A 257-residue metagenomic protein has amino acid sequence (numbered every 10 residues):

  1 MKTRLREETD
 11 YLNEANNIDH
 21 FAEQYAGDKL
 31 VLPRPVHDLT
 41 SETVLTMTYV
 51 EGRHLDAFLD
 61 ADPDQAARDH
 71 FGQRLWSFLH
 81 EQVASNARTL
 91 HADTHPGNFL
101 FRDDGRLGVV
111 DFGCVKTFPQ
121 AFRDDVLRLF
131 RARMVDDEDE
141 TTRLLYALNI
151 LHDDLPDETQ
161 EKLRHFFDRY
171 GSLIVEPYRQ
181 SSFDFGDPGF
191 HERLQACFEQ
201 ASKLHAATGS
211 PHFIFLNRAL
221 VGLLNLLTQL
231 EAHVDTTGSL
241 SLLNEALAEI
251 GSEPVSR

Functional and structural regions predicted by a protein language model:
M1-D56, H70, R74: Conserved ATP-binding subdomain of kinase catalytic cores across diverse folds
E14, T46, H95, D111 (+1 more regions): Residue-level signature of catalytic and energy-coupling elements of molecular machines, predominantly ATP/GTP-dependent
A22, L79-Q82, F130: Hydrophobic core positions within the conserved protein kinase catalytic domain
S41, V50-G52, F58-R74, R102-R257: Helix-rich C-lobe and terminal helical cap/extension of kinase-like folds
V44, H91, L107: Hydrophobic "anchor" residues on beta-strands that sit immediately upstream of conserved functional sites
H70-A87: Conserved helicase/translocase P-loop NTPase motor core
N86-P96: Catalytic-loop of the protein kinase fold
G97-F101: Hydrophobic residue at the +6 position relative to the catalytic HRD Asp in the kinase catalytic loop
